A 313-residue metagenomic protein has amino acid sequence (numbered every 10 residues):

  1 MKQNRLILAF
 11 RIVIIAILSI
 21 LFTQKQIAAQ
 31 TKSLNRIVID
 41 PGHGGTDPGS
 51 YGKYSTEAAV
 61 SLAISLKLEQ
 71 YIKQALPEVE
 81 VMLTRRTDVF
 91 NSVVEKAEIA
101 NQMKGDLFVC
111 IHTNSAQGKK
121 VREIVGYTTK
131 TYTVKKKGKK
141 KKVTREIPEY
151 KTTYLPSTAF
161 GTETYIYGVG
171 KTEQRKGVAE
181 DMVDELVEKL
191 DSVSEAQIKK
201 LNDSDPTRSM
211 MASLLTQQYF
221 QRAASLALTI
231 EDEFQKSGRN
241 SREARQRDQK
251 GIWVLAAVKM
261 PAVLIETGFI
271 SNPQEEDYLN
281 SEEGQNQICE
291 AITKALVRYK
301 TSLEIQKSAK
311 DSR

Functional and structural regions predicted by a protein language model:
K2-V13: Bacterial N-terminal signal peptides that target proteins for export
L6, I20-L21, N91: Coiled-coil-like amphipathic alpha-helices with heptad-repeat character
R11-L21: Bacterial N-terminal signal peptides
T23-K25: Membrane-interface motif at the C-terminal end of an N-terminal transmembrane signal
I27-T31: Boundary at the C-terminal end of the N-terminal hydrophobic targeting segment
K32-L34, A59-R313: Active-site-proximal helix/loop segments of hydrolytic enzymes
N35-Y54: Short glycine-rich His-centered loop
